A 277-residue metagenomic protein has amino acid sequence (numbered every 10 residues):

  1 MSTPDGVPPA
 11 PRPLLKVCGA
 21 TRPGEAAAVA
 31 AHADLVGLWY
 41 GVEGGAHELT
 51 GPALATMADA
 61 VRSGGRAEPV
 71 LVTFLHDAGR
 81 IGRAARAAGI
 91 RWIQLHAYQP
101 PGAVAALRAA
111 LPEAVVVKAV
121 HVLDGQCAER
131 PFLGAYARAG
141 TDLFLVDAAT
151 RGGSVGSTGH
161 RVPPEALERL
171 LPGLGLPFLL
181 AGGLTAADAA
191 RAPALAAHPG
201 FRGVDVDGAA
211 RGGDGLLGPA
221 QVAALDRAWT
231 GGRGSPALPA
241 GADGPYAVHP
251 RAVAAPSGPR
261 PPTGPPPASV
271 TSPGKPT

Functional and structural regions predicted by a protein language model:
S2-L180, L184-A254, T277: Conserved N-terminal beta1-alpha1 strand-loop-helix module at the mouth
P245, P261-T263: A composition/secondary-structure signal for short, hydrophobic, low-basic-content segments with alpha-helix propensity
V253, P265-A268: Compositionally biased, low-complexity segments
P262, S269-P276: Short, intrinsically disordered C-terminal tails of secreted or membrane-associated proteins
